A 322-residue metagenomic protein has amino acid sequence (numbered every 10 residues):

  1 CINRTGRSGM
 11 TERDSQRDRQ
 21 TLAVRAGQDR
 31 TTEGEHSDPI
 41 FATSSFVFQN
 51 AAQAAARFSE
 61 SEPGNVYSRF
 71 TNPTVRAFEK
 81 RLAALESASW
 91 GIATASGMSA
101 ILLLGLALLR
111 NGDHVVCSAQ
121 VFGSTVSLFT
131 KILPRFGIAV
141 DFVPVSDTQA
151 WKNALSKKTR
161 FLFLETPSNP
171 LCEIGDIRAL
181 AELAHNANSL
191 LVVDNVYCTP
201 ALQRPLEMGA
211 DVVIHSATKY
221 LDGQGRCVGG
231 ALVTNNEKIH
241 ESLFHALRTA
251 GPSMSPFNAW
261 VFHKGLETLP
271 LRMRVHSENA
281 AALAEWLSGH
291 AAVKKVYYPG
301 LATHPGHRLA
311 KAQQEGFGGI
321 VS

Functional and structural regions predicted by a protein language model:
C1-G9: Short, Lys/Arg-enriched N-terminal segments with co-localized hydrophobic residues within the first ~10-30 amino acids
T11, R25-Q28, W90-H290, Y297 (+2 more regions): Conserved PLP-enzyme active-site core in the AAT-like
T11-N72, K80: N-terminal "arm"/small-domain region of PLP-dependent enzymes with the aminotransferase-like
E35, A280, A291, Q314-G318: Short gly/pro-enriched beta-turn/loop segments at secondary-structure junctions
H36-D38, C227, P256, F317-G319: A generic structural signal for well-ordered coil/turn residues at beta-strand boundaries that shape enzyme active-site
A52-L102, S124-I132: Conserved N-terminal alpha-helix of the aminotransferase class I/II PLP-enzyme fold
L85, H290-A291: Acidic-histidine catalytic/liganding microenvironments
K295-S322: Conserved PLP-binding catalytic core of the aspartate aminotransferase-like
